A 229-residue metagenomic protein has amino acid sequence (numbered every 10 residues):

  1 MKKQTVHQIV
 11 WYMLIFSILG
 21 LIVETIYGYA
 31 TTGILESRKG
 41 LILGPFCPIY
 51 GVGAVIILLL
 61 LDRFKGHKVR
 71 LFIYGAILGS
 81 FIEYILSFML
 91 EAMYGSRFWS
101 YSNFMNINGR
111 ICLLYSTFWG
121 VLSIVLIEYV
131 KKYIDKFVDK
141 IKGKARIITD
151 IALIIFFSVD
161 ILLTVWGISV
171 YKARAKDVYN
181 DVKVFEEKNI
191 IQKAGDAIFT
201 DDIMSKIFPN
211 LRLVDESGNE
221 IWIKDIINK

Functional and structural regions predicted by a protein language model:
M1-K229: Aromatic-rich, lipid-facing transmembrane alpha helices and their immediate juxtamembrane interface loops in integral
